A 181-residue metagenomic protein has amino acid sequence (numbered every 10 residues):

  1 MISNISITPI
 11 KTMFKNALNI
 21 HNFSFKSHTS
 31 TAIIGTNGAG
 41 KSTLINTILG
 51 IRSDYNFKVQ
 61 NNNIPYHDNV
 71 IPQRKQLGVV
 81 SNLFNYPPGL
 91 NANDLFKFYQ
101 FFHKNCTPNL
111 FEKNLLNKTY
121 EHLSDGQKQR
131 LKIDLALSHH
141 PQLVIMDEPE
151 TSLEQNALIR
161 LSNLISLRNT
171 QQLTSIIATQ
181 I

Functional and structural regions predicted by a protein language model:
M1-N22, S27, V70: A short, flexible loop at the N-terminus of ABC-type nucleotide-binding domains that lies
I34-T36: The feature captures the beta-strand-to-loop junction immediately N-terminal to the Walker
L49: Helix-to-loop junction immediately C-terminal to a conserved catalytic motif
D54-Q73: Conserved ABC transporter NBD signature motif
N82-H122, G126, L131: ABC-family P-loop ATPase nucleotide-binding domains
V144-E148: Catalytic Walker B motif of ABC-type/P-loop ATPase nucleotide-binding domains
Q155-A157: Helix N-cap at the start of a conserved alpha-helix in ABC-type nucleotide-binding domains
